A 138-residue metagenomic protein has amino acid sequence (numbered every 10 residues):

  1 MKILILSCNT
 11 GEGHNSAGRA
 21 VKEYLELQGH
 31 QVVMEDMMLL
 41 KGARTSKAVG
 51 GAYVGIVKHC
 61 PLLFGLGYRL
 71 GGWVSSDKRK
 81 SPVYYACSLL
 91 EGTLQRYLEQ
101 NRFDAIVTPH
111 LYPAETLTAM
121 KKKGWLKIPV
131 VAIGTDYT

Functional and structural regions predicted by a protein language model:
M1-L4: Extreme N-terminal starter segment of soluble prokaryotic enzymes
L6-C8, E35, I133: Short hydrophobic segments within beta-strands
C8-R19: A short, glycine/small-residue-rich beta-strand->loop->alpha-helix junction that serves as a flexible
E12, R69, W73-T138: Active-site and donor-binding regions of nucleotide-sugar-utilizing enzymes
S16, H30-Q31, T45, T116-A119 (+1 more regions): A generic "cationic amphipathic patch" detector
G18-V21, G50, T118, K123-G124: Hydrophobic alpha-helical segments
A20-Q100: Conserved N-terminal ligand/cofactor-binding loop architecture of enzyme catalytic domains
